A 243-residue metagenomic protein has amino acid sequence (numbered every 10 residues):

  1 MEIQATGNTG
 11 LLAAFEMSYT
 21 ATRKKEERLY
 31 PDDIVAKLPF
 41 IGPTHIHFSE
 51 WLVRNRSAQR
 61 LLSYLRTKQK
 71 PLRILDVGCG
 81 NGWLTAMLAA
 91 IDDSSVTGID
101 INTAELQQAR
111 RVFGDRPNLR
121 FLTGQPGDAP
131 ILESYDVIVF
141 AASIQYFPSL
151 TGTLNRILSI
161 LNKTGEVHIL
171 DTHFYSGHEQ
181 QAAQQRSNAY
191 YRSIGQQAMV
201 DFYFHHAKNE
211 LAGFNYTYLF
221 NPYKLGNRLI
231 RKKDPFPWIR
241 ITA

Functional and structural regions predicted by a protein language model:
M1-R66: Conserved class I S-adenosyl-L-methionine
G78-G80: Class I SAM-dependent methyltransferase "Motif I" SAM/SAH-binding loop
W83-G127: Class I SAM-dependent methyltransferase SAM/SAH-binding core
V139: A conserved beta-strand element that flanks and buttresses the S-adenosyl-L-methionine
F147-R156: A short, conserved alpha-helix within the catalytic core of class I
G165-T172: Conserved beta-strand signature within the Rossmann-like core of class I S-adenosyl-L-methionine
Q181-Y203: Conserved Class I S-adenosyl-L-methionine
M199-Y218: Short alpha-helix
